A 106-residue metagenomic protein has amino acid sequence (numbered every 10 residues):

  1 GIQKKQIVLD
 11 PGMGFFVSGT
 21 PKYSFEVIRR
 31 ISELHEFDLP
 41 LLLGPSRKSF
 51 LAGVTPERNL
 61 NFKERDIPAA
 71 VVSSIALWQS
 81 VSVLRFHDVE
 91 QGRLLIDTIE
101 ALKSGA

Functional and structural regions predicted by a protein language model:
Q3-K5, F15-A106: Active-site-adjacent loop and "lid" segments of alpha/beta metabolic enzymes
